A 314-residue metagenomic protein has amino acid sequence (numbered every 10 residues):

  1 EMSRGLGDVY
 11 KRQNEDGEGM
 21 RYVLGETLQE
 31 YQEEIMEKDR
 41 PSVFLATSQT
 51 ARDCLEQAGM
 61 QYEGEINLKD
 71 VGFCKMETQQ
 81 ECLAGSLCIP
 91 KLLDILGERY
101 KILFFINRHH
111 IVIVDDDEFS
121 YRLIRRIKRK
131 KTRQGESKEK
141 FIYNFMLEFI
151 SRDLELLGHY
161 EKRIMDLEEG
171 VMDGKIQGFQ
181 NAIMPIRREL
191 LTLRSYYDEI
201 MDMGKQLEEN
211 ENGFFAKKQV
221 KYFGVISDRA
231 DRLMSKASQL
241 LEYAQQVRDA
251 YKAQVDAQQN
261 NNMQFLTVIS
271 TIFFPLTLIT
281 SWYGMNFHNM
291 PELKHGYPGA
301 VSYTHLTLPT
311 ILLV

Functional and structural regions predicted by a protein language model:
E1-Q13, H305, T310-V314: Single conserved hydrophobic/aromatic residue that forms the stacking wall/gate of nucleotide- or nucleobase-binding
R4, D8-R133, E199, M203-F215: Helix-boundary and N-terminal cytosolic regulatory elements
G7, I142, M146, Q259 (+1 more regions): Alpha-helical structural signal
T27, I89-K91, V171, K175 (+4 more regions): Short, well-ordered turn and helix-capping elements at secondary-structure junctions
L45-A46, L147, R187: Conserved residues at beta->alpha junctions
G97-G178: Switch/coupling subdomain of P-loop NTPase systems
D166-E168, K175-Y283: Membrane-associated alpha-helical segments
F274-L308, L312: Alpha-helical transmembrane anchor segments
